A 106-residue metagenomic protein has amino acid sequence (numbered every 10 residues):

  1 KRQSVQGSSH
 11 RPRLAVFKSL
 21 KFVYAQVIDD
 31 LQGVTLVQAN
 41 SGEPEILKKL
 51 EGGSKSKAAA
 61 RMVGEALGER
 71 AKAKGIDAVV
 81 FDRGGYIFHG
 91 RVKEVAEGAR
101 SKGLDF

Functional and structural regions predicted by a protein language model:
K1-F106: Ribosome large-subunit tunnel/peptidyl-transferase-proximal elements
